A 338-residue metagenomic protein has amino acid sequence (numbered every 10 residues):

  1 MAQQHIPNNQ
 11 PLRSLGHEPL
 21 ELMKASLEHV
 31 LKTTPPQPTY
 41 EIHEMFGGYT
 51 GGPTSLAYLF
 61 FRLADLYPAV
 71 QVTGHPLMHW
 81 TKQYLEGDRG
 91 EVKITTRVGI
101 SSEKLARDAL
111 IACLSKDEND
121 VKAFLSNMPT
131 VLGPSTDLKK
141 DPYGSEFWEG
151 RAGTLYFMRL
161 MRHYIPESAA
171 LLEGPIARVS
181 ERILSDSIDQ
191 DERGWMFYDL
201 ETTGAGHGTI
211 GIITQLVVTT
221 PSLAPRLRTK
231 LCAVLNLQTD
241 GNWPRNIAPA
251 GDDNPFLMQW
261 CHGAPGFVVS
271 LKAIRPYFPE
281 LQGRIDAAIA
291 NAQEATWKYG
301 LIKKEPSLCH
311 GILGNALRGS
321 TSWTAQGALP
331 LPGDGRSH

Functional and structural regions predicted by a protein language model:
M1-H338: Glycan-recognition and catalytic cores of secretory/periplasmic carbohydrate-active enzymes
